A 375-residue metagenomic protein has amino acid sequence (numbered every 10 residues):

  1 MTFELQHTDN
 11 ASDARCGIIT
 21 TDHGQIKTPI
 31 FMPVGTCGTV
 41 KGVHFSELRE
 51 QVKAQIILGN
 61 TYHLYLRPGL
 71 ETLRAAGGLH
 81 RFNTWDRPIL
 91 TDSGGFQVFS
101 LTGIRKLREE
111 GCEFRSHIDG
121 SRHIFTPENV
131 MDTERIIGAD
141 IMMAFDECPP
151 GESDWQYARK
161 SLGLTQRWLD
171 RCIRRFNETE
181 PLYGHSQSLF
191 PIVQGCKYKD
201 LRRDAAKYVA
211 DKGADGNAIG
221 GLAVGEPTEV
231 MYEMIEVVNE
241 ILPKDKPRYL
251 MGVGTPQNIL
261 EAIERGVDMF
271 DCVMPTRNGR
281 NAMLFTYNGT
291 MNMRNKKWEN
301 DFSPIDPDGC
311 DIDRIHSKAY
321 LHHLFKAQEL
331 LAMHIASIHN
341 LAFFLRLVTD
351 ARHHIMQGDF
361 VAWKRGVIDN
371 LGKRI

Functional and structural regions predicted by a protein language model:
M1-L182, K296: Non-catalytic, usually N-terminal nucleic-acid engagement modules in DNA/RNA processing proteins
M1-T20, I26-P33, K41-G42, D146-E152 (+1 more regions): C-terminal extensions of enzymes
G24, I57, D92, E134 (+5 more regions): Conserved, mostly hydrophobic/aromatic
Y65, P150-G151, G225-E226, N278-G279 (+1 more regions): Short secondary-structure capping/turn micro-motifs that flank functional sites
N129, T133, K160, L164-R171 (+5 more regions): A non-catalytic, amphipathic alpha-helix used as a structural packing/dimerization or gating element in enzyme scaffolds
A139, D170, R174-N177, E240-P243 (+4 more regions): Generic secondary-structure signature for well-ordered alpha-helical cores
D154-W155, R159, G216-L222, L330-M333: Glycine- and acidic
G163-Q166, R175, T179, G184-I305: Glycine-rich phosphate/ribose-binding loops and adjacent secondary-structure elements that form binding surfaces
